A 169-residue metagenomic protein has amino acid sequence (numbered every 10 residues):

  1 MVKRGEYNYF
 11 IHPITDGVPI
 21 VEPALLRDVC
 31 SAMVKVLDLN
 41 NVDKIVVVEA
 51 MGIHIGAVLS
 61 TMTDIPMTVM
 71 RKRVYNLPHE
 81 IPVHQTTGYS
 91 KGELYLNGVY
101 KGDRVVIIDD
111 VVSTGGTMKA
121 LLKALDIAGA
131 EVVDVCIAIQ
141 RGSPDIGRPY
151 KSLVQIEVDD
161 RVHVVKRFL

Functional and structural regions predicted by a protein language model:
M1-N41: Active-site-facing substrate-recognition patch
L39, G88, L96-Y100, P144 (+1 more regions): Solvent-exposed alpha-helices and their adjacent loops that cap or buttress functional pockets in soluble metabolic
V42-E49: Short glycine-rich phosphate-binding loop at a beta-alpha junction
D43, D103, V133: Conserved acidic residues
H54-T63, L122: Short Gly/Thr/Asp-enriched flexible loops that form oxyanion-binding sites at enzyme active sites
D64-V105: Short, glycine/charge-rich flexible loops or terminal/linker lids adjacent to PRPP-binding catalytic cores
D110, G115: Conserved G/P- and acidic residue-centered "switch" motifs that form tight phosphate/ATP-binding loops in soluble
L122-L169: PRPP-dependent phosphoribosyltransferase catalytic core
